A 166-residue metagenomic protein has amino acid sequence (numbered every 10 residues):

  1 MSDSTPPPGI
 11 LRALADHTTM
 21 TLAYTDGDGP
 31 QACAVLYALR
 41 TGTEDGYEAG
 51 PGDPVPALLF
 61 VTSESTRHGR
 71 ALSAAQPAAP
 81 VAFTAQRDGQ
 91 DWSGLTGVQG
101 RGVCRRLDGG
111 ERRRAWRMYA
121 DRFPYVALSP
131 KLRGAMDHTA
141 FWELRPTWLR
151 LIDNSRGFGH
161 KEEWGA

Functional and structural regions predicted by a protein language model:
M1-M20: Extreme N-terminal tail/first-helix region
M1-P7, E44-G52, A166: Short, low-complexity, intrinsically disordered N-terminal peptides in bacterial proteins
S2, G94-A166: Charged, gly/pro-rich active-site loop segments
D3-P8, S65-H68, Y125-S129: Charged, amphipathic alpha-helical segments
H17-S65, R70-L72, P80-R87, L95-G100: Short beta-strand segments
T21-T25, G89, V126-G134: Short helix-to-loop capping/linker segments positioned immediately adjacent to catalytic or ligand/cofactor-binding
T66-H68, Q90, G157-G159: Short, surface-exposed beta-strand-loop junctions and turns on beta-sheet-rich folds
